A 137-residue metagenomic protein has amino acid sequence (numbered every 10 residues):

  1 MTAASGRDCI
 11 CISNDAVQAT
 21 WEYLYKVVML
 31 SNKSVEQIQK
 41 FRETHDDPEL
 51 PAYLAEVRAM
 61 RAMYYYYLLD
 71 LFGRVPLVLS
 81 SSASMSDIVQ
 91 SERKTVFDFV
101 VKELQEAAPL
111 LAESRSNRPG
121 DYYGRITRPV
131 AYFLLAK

Functional and structural regions predicted by a protein language model:
M1-F72, S86-T95, L104-P119: Conserved, well-structured interaction surfaces
R74-P76: Outer-membrane beta-barrel and related beta-rich outer-membrane complex signature in Gram-negative bacteria
L79-A83: Outer-membrane beta-barrel translocator domains and adjoining extracellular loop/strand segments of Gram-negative
R93, F97, R128-P129: Amphipathic alpha-helical segments in well-structured domains
Y123-L134: Amphipathic alpha-helical protein-interaction segments enriched in hydrophobic
